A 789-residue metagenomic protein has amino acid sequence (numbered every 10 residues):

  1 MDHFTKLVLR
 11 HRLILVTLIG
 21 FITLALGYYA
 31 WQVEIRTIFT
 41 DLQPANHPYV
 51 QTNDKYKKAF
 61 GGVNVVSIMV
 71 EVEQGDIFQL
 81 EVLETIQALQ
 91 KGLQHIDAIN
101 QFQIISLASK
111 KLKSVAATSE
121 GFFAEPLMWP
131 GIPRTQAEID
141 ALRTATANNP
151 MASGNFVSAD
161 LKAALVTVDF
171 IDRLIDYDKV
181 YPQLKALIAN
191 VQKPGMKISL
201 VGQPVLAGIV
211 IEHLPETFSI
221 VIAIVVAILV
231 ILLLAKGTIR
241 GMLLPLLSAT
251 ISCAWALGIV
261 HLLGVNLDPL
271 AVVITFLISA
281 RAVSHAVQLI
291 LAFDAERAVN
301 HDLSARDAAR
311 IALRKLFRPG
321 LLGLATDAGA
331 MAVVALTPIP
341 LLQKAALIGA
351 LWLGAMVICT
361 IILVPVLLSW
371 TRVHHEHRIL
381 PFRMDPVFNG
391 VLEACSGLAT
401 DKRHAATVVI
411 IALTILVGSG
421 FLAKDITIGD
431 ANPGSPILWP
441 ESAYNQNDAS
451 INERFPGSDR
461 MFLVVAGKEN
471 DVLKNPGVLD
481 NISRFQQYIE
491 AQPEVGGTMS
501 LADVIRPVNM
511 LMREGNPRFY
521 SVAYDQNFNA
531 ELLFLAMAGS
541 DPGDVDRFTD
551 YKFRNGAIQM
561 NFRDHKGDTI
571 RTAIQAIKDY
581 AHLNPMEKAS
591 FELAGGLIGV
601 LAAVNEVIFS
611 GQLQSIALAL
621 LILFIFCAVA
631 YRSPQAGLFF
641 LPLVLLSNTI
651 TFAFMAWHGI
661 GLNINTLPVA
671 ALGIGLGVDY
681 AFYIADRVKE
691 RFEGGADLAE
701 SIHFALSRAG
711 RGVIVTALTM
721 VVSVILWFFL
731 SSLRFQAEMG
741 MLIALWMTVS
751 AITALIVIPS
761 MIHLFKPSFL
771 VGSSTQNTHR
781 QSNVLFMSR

Functional and structural regions predicted by a protein language model:
M1-T37, V366, L380-N432, Q446 (+2 more regions): Signature of alpha-helical transmembrane segments and their immediate interfacial
L18, E84, A88-V157, F170 (+4 more regions): Alpha-helical transmembrane helix bundles of large polytopic membrane transport and channel proteins
K58, E84, W129-I239, D480-S483 (+1 more regions): Extracytoplasmic
E212, E216-V265, L336-P340, Q614-G659 (+1 more regions): Interfacial segments of transmembrane alpha-helices in multi-pass membrane proteins
I231, L321-V364, L368, F624-C627 (+2 more regions): Hydrophobic, glycine/alanine-rich multi-pass transmembrane helices and their short helix-loop junctions in large
L277-A298, G320, T326-D327, I362-L363 (+3 more regions): Short helical (or helix-break) motifs at transmembrane helix termini and adjacent helical loops in multi-pass membrane
E296-A325, R691-L718: Helix-loop junctions and hydrophobic alpha-helical segments within the transmembrane domains of large membrane
A399, H404-N527: Juxtamembrane segments of multi-pass membrane proteins
